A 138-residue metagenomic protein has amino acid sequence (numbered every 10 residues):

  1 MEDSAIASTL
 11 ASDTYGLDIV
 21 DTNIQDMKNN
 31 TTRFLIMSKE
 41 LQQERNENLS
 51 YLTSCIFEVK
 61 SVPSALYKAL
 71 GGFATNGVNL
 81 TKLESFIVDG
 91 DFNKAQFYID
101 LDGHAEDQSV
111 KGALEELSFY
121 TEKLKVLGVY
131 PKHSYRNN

Functional and structural regions predicted by a protein language model:
M1-N138: Domain-level signature for soluble enzymes in the chorismate/prephenate branch of the shikimate pathway
